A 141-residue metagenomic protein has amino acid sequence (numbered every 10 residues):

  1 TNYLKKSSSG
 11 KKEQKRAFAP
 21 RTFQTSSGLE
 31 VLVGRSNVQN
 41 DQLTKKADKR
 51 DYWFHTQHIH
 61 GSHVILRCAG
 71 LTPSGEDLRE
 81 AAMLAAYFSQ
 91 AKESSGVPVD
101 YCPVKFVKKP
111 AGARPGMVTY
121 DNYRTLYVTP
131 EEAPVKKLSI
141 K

Functional and structural regions predicted by a protein language model:
T1, R35-V38: Intrinsic-disorder/low-complexity, polar/charged segments
T1-E30: Coiled-coil termination/hinge junctions
R21-S27, L32, Q39-K141: Phosphate-backbone binding interfaces of nucleic-acid-interacting proteins
